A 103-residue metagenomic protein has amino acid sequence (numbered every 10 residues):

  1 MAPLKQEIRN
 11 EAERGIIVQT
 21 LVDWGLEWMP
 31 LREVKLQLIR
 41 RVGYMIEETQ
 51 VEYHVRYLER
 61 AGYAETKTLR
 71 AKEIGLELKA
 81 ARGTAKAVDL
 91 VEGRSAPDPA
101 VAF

Functional and structural regions predicted by a protein language model:
M1-W28: Short alpha-helical segments that sit at the start of domains
E27-I39: Short acidic, hydrophobic short linear motifs in intrinsically disordered regions
L36, Y53, D89: DNA-binding alpha-helical recognition surfaces that contact promoter or target DNA
Y44-A61: Short amphipathic alpha-helical interaction segments
E59-A71: A short, conserved structural fragment
E73-E77: Short acidic/glycine-enriched loop/turn segments that link adjacent beta-strands
K79-F103: Short, amphipathic alpha-helical interaction segments positioned at domain boundaries
